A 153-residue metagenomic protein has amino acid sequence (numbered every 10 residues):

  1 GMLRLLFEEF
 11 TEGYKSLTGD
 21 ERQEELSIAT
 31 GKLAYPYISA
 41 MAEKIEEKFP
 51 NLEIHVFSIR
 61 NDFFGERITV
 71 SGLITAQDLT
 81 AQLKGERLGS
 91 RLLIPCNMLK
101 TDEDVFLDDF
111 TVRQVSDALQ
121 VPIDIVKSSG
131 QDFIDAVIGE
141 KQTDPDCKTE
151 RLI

Functional and structural regions predicted by a protein language model:
G1-I153: Auxiliary Fe-S-binding modules of radical SAM enzymes
